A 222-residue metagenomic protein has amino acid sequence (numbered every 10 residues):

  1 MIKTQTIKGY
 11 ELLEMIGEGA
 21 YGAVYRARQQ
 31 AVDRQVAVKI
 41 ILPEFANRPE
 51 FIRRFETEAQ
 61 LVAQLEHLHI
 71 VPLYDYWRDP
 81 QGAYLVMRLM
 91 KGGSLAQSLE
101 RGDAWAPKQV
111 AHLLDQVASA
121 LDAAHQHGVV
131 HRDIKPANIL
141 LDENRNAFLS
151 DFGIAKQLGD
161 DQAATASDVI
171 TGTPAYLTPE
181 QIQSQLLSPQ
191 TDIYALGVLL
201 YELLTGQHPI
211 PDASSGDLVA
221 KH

Functional and structural regions predicted by a protein language model:
A23: Conserved N-lobe ATP-binding subsite of Hanks-type protein kinase domains, especially the beta3 VAIK lysine
L42-Q64: AlphaC helix of the eukaryotic protein kinase fold
P49, N144-L186, A213: Activation segment of protein kinases
Y76: Activation-segment/catalytic-loop signature of the eukaryotic protein kinase fold
P80-S94, S98: Conserved short submotifs of the Hanks-type protein kinase catalytic core that shape the nucleotide-binding pocket
L113-L114: Activation segment signature within eukaryotic-like protein kinase domains
A118-V129: Protein kinase catalytic-loop region centered on the HRD/HxD motif
